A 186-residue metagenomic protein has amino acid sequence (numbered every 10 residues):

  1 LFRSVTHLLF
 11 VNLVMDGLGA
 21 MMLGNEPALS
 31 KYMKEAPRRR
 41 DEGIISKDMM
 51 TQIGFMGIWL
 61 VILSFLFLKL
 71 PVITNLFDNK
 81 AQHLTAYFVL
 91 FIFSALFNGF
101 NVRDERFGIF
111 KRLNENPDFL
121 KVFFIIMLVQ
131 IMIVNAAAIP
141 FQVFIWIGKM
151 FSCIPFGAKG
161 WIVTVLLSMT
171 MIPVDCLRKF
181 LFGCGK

Functional and structural regions predicted by a protein language model:
F2-K186: C-terminal transmembrane helices and immediately adjacent loops/tails of multi-pass membrane transport proteins
